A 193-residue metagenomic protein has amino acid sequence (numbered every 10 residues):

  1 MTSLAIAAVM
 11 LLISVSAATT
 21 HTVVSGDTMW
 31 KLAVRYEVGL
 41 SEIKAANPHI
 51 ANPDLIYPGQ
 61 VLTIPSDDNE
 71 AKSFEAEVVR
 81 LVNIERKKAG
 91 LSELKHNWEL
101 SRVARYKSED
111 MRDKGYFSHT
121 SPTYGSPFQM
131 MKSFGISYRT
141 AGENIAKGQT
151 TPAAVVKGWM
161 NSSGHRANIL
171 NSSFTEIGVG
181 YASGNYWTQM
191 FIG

Functional and structural regions predicted by a protein language model:
M1-A18: Sec-dependent N-terminal signal peptides of Gram-positive bacterial secreted proteins and lipoproteins
T19-T22, K31-E70: Extracellular LysM carbohydrate-binding repeats and other cell-envelope/extracellular binding modules
P53, A89-V103, G115-T123, G142 (+1 more regions): Surface-exposed patches in mature extracellular/periplasmic domains of secreted proteins
A71-R112: A short alpha-helix/helix-coil micro-patch that ends at or immediately precedes a cysteine
V103-T150, I169: Short, surface-exposed glycine/acidic/tryptophan-bearing loops
G142-G193: Disulfide-stabilized extracellular recognition modules
